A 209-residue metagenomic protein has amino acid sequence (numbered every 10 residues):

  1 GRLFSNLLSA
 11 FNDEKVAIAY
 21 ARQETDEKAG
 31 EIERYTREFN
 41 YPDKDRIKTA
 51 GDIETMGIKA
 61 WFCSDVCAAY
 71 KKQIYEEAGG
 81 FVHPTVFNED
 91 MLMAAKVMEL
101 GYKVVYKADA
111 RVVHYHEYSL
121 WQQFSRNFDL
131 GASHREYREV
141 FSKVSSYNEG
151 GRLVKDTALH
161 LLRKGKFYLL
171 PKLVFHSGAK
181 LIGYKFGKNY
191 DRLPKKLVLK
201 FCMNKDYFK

Functional and structural regions predicted by a protein language model:
R2-N6, L92-K96, R126, D156 (+1 more regions): Alpha-helical elements of Rossmann-like donor-binding domains used by nucleotide-donor carbohydrate transfer enzymes
R2-Y35: Conserved donor NDP-sugar-binding/catalytic core segment of glycosyltransferases
F4, A68-Y70, I74-G79, P84-R111: A short, conserved alpha-helix in the catalytic core of glycosyltransferases
A21-T25, E38-A60: Short, flexible, basic/aromatic active-site loop/helix in glycosyltransferases
R34-N40, Q122-S125: Short, hinge-like loop/turn segments at secondary-structure boundaries
T49-Y70, T85-V86, L92, R138: A recurrent flexible, glycine/aromatic-enriched loop bordering the glycosyltransferase active site that acts as
V104, R111-L181: Active-site-adjacent helix/loop segment of glycosyltransferases that harbors family-specific signature motifs
E149, L153, V174-F175, A179 (+1 more regions): Juxtamembrane C-terminal module of membrane proteins
